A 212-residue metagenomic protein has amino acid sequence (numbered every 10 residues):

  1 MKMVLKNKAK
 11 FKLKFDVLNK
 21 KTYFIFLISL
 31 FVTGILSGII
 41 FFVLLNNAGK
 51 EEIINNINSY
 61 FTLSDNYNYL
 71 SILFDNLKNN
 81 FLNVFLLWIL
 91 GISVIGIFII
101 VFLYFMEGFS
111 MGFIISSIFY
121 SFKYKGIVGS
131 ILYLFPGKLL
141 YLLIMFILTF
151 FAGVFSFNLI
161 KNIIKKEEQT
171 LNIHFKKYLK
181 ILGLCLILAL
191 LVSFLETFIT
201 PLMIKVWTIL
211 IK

Functional and structural regions predicted by a protein language model:
N7-Y23, L87, E167-I173: Cytosolic juxtamembrane amphipathic/interface segments immediately preceding and feeding into a transmembrane helix
V17-G49: N-terminal signal-anchor transmembrane alpha helix
L30-G38, Y141, L188, V192 (+1 more regions): Alpha-helical transmembrane segments of multipass membrane proteins
I39-F61, M203, W207: Interfacial/capping segments of alpha-helical transmembrane domains
T62-I92: Interfacial helix-start motif at the membrane-water boundary
F102-K123: Conserved mixed alpha/beta catalytic, RNA-binding, or beta-rich assembly cores of soluble enzyme, regulatory
I131-L148: Alpha-helical transmembrane segments
M145-K212: Terminal transmembrane helical module of multi-pass membrane proteins
